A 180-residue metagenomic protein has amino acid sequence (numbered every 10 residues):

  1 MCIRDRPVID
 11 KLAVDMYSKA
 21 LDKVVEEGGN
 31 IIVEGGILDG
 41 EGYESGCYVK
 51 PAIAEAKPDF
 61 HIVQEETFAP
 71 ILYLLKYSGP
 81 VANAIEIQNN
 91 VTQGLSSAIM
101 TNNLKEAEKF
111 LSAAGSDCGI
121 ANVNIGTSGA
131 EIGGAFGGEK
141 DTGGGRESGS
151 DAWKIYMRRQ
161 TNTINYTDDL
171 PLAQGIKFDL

Functional and structural regions predicted by a protein language model:
M1-I3: Short, small-residue-biased leader/transition segments that mark boundaries at the very start of proteins
D5-R6, E44: Low-complexity basic/metal-binding stretches
R6-I9, I99: Glycine- and other small-residue-rich loops at beta-strand/loop junctions that grip anionic moieties
V8-S18: Short beta-strand to alpha-helix junction loop
A20-G28: Helical element adjacent to the flavin cofactor pocket in flavoenzyme catalytic cores
G35-G42, G126: Short, solvent-exposed loop/turn elements at beta->coil junctions and helix N-caps that rim active or binding pockets
E44-L180: Conserved C-terminal structural/oligomerization subdomain of aldehyde/semialdehyde dehydrogenase
